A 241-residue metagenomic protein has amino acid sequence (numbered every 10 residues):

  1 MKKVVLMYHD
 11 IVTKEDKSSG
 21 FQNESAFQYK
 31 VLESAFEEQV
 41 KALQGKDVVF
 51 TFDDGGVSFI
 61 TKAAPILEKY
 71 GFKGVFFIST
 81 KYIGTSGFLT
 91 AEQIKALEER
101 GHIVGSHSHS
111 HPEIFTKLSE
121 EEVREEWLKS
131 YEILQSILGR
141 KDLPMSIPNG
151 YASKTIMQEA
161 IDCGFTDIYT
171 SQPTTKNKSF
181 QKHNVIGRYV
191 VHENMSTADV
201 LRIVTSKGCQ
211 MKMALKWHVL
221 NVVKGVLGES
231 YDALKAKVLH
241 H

Functional and structural regions predicted by a protein language model:
M1-K2, E15, G187-H241: Membrane-proximal basic amphipathic "stem/tether" segments
K3-G20, D47-V48, K62, E68-T155 (+1 more regions): Metal-dependent polysaccharide deacetylase catalytic core of the NodB/CE4 family, i.e., the active-site-bearing domain
D16-K17, F21-V48, Q135, I161-F180 (+1 more regions): C-terminal domain-boundary segment and adjacent tail
Q28-A35, G55, L89, E122-K129 (+2 more regions): Soluble or luminal CAZymes and related metallo-dependent hydrolases
G55-T61: Short acidic, Gly/Ser-rich segments with clustered Asp/Glu that frequently serve as metal-coordination loops in enzyme
R124, S130, Q135-S136, K141-I203 (+1 more regions): Soluble, non-transmembrane catalytic domains of enzymes that act on hydrophobic metabolites at membranes
